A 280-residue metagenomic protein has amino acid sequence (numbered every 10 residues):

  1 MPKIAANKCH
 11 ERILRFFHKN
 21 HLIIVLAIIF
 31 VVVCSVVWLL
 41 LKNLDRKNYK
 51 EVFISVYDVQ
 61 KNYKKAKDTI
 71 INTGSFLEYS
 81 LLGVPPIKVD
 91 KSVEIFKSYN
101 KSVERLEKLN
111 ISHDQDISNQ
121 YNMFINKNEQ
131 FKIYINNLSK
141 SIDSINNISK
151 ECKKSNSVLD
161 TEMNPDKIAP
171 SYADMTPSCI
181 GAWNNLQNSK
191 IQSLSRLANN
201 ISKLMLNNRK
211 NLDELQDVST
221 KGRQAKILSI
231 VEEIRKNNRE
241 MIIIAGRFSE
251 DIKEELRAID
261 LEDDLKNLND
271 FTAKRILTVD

Functional and structural regions predicted by a protein language model:
M1-H10: N-terminal intrinsically disordered, acidic low-complexity segments at the extreme N-terminus
N7, N20, S75, V93 (+4 more regions): Intrinsically disordered, low-complexity coil/linker segments enriched for acidic/polar and small residues
C9-F30: N-terminal Sec-pathway targeting helices
L26, F30-L40: Hydrophobic alpha-helical membrane-insertion segments, chiefly the h-region of N-terminal signal peptides
L41-K97, N122-I133, N137-T161, P165 (+1 more regions): Immediate post-signal-peptide N-terminus of mature secreted/exported proteins
F96-S118, E129-F131, I191: Interfacial alpha-helical end/capping and short helix-turn segments at domain and membrane boundaries
I117, Y121-M241, A245, E250-D251 (+2 more regions): Extended amphipathic alpha-helical interaction segments
L261-D280: Short, low-complexity, Pro/Ser/Thr/Gly-rich segments in the mature regions of secreted, periplasmic
